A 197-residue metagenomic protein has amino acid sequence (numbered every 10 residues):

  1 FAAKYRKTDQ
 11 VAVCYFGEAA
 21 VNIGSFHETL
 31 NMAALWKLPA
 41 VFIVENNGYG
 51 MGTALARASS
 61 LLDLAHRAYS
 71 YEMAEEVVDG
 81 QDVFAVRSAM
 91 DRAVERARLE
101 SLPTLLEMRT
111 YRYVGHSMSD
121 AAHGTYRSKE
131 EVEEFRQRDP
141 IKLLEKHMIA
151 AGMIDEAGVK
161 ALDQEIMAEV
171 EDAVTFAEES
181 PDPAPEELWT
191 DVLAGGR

Functional and structural regions predicted by a protein language model:
F1-E179: Glycine-rich ThDP/TPP pyrophosphate-binding loop and its adjacent helix/strand module within ThDP-dependent enzymes
A168-R197: Short, amphipathic C-terminal "tail helix"
